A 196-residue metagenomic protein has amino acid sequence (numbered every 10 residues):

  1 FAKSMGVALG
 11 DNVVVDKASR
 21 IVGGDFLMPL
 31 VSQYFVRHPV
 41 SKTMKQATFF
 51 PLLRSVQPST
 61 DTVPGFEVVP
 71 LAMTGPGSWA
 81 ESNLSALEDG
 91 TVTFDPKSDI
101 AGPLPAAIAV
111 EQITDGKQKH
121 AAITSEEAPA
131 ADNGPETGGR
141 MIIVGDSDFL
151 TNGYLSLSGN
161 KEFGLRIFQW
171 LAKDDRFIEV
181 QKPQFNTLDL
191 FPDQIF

Functional and structural regions predicted by a protein language model:
F1-R176: Acidic, S/T/G-rich, low-cysteine, solvent-exposed domains in lumenal/extracellular/periplasmic regions of secretory
F149, F177-F196: Short, aromatic-rich amphipathic segments at membrane interfaces that lie adjacent to a transmembrane helix or signal
